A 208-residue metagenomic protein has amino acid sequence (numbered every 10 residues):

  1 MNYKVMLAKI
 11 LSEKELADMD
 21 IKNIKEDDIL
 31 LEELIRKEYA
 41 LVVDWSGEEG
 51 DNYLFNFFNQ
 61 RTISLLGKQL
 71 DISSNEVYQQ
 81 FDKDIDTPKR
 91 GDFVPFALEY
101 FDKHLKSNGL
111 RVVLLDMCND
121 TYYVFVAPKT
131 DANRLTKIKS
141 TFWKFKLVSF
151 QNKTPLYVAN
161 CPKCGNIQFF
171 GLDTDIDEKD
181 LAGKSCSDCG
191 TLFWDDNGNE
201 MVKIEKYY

Functional and structural regions predicted by a protein language model:
M1-K68: N-terminal "domain-start" segment
W45-R111: Surface-exposed, low-hydrophobicity interaction/linker segments
R134-K144: Short amphipathic alpha-helices in soluble, non-transmembrane regions that often serve as interface/regulatory elements
T154-N160, K179-A182: Short metal-coordination and nucleic-acid-contact micro-motifs, chiefly zinc-binding Cys/His arrays
C161-G165, D188: Short, cysteine/histidine-rich loop/knuckle motifs that typically chelate Zn2+
F169-G171, D195-D196: Short, non-ligating residues that shape and space the ligands of small metal-coordination modules and catalytic
L172-K184: Short linker/helix segments within small regulatory modules
C186-Y207: Short metal-binding segments enriched for Cys and/or His
